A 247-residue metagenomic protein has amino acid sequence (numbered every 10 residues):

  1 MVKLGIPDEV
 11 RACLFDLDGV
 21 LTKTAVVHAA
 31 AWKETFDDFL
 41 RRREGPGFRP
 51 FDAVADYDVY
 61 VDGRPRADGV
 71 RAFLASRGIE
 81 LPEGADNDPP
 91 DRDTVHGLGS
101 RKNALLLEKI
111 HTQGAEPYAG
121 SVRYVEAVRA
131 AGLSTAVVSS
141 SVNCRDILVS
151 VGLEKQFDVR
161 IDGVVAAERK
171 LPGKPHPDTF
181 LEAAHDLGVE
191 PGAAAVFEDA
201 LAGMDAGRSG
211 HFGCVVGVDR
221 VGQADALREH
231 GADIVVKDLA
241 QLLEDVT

Functional and structural regions predicted by a protein language model:
V2-L4, Q241-T247: Short amphipathic alpha-helix with an adjacent loop that forms part of the alpha/beta core around
K3-L17, L21-A119: N-terminal helical cap/lid subdomain that shapes the substrate entry/recognition surface in HAD-like hydrolases
A115-E116, L133-S134, V138, V142-A195 (+3 more regions): Substrate-recognition "cap/lid" segment bordering the active-site pocket of phosphatases
G120-A131: Catalytic-core regions built around general acid/base machinery
D158-V159, G213, D233: Receiver (REC) domain switch/active-site residues of two-component response regulators
D219-G222, L239: Short glycine-rich donor-binding/catalytic loop of glycosyltransferases that coordinates the nucleotide-sugar
I234-D238: Short acidic-hydrophobic, aromatic-tinged amphipathic segments that line or gate anion-handling sites
